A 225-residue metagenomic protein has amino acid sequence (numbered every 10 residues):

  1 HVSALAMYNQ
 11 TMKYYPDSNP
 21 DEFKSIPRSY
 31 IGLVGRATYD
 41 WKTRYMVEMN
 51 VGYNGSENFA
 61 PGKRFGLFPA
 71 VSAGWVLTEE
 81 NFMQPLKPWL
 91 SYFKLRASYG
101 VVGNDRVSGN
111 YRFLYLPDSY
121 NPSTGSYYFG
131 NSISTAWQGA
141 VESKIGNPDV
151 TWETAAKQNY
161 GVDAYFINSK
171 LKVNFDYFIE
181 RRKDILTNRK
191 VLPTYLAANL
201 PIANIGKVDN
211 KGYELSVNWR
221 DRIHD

Functional and structural regions predicted by a protein language model:
H1-D225: Extracellular/periplasmic, surface-exposed regions of secreted and cell-surface proteins
